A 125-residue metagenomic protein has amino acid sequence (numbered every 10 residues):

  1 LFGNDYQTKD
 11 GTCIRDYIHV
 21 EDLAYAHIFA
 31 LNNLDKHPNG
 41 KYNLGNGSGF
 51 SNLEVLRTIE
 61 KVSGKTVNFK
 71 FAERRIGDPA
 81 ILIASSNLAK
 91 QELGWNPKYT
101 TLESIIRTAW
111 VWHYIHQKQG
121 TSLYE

Functional and structural regions predicted by a protein language model:
F2-E125: C-terminal substrate-binding subdomain of Rossmann-fold SDR/epimerase-dehydratase oxidoreductases
